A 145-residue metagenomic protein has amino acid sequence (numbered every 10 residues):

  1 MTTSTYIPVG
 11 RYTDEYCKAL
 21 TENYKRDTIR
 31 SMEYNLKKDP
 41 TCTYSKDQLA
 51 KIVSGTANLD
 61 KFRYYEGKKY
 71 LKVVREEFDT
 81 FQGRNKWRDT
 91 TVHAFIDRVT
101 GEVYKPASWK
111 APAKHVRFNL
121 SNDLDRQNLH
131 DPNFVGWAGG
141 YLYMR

Functional and structural regions predicted by a protein language model:
T2-Y64: Negatively charged, low-complexity tracts enriched in Asp/Glu with abundant Ser/Thr
V53-A94: Exposed beta-strand-loop-beta-strand "reactive/processing" segments of non-cytosolic proteins
T100-P132: A short, surface-exposed interaction/processing loop segment used at functional sites
F134-R145: Cysteine/selenocysteine-centered motifs that mediate thiol-based redox chemistry or coordinate metal-sulfur cofactors
